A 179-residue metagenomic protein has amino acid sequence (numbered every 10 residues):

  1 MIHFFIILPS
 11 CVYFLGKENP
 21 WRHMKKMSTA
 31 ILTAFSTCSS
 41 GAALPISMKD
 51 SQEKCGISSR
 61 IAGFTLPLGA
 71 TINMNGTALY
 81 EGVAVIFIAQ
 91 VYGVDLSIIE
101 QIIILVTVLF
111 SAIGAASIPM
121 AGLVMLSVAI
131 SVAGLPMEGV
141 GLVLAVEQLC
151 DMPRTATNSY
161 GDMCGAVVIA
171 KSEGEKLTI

Functional and structural regions predicted by a protein language model:
M1-R22: Signature of multi-pass transmembrane helix bundles
I2-I6, A43, Y80, A121-G122 (+1 more regions): Residue-level signal for transmembrane alpha-helical positions in Major Facilitator Superfamily
H3, I7, N73-G76, C150 (+1 more regions): Alpha-helical transmembrane segments of multipass membrane proteins
L15-M24, Q52-C55, I169-A170, G174: Juxtamembrane helix-loop transition segments at the membrane interface in multi-pass membrane proteins
P20, I57, A62, A156 (+1 more regions): Flexible, glycine/charged-enriched surface loops at secondary-structure junctions
K25-S28, L32, S36, C150 (+1 more regions): Membrane-interacting alpha-helical segments
T29-A112, A166, I179: Helix-loop-helix junctions within the multi-pass membrane cores of secondary transporters/permeases
G82-I179: Transmembrane alpha-helical segments and their short flanking loops that form helix-hairpins/helix-helix interfaces
